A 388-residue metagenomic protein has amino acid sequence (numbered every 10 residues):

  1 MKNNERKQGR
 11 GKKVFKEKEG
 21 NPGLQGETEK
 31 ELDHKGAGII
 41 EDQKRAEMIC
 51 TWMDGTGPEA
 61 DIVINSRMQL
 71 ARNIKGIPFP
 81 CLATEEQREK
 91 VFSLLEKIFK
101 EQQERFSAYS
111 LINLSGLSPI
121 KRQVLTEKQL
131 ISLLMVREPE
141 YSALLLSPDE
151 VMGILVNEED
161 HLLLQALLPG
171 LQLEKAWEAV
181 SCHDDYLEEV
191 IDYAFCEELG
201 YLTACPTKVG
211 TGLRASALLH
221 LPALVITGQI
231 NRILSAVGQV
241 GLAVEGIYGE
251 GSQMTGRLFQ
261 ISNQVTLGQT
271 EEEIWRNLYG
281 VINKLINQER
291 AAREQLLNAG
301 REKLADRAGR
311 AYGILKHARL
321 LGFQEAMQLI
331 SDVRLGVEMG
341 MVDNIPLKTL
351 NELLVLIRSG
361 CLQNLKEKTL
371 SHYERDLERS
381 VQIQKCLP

Functional and structural regions predicted by a protein language model:
K2-E17, G23-E198, L213, T227 (+1 more regions): Long, Pro/Ser/Thr-rich low-complexity/intrinsically disordered regulatory tracts in eukaryotic proteins
G200-A217: Conserved phosphate/anionic-ligand binding catalytic regions in large, soluble enzymes, centered on
H220-A223, Q229: Structural signature of FAD isoalloxazine-binding scaffolds in flavoprotein oxidoreductases
